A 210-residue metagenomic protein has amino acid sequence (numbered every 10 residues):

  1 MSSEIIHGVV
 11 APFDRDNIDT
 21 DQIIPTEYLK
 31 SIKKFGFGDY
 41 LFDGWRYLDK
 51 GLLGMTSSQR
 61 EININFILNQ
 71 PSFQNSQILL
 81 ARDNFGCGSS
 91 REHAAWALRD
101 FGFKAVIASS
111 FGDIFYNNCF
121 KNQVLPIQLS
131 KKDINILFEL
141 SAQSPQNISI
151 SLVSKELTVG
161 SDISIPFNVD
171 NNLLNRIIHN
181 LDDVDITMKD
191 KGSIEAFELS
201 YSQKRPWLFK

Functional and structural regions predicted by a protein language model:
M1-R82, G86-K210: Cytosolic catalytic domains that perform sulfur/thiol-centered chemistry
